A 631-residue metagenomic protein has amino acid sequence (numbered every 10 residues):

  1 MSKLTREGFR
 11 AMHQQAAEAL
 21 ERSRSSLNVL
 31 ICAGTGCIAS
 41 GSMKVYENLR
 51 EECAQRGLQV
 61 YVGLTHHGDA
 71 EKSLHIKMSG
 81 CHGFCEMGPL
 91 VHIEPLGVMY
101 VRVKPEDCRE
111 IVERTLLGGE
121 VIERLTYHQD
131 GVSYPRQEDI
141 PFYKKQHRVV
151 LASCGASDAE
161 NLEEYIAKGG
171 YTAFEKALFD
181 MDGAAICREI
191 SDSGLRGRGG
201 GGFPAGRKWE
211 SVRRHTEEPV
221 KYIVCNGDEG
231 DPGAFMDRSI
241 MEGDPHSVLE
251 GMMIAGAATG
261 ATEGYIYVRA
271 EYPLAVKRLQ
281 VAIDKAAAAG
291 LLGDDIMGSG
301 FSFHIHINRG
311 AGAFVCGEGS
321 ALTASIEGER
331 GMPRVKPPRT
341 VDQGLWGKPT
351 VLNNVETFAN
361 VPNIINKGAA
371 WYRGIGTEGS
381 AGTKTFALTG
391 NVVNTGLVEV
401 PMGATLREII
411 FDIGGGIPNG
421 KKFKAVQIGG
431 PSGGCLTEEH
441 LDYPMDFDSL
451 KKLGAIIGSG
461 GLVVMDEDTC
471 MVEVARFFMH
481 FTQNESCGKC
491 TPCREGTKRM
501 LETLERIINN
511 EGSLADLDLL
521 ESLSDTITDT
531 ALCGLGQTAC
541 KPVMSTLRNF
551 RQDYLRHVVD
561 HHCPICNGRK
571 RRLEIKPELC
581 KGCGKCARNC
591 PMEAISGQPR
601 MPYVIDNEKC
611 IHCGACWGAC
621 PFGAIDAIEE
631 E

Functional and structural regions predicted by a protein language model:
K3-L27, M43-I76, M87-P89, E94-Y127 (+12 more regions): Ferredoxin-type iron-sulfur electron-transfer modules in oxidoreductases and energy-metabolism complexes
A33-G41, E86, I190-V212, A255 (+4 more regions): Conserved phosphate/anionic-ligand binding catalytic regions in large, soluble enzymes, centered on
C53, G251-M253, M402-P418: Short amphipathic, charge-patterned alpha-helical segments
T126-D192, N353-G368: Flexible inter-domain linker/hinge segments
S157-T172, C225-D237, T340-L345, A387-V392 (+1 more regions): Gly-rich Lys/Arg/Thr-decorated short loops/hinges at beta-loop-alpha junctions or inter-strand turns that position
E175-P219, R373-G374, G379, A387 (+3 more regions): Accessory "access/gating" subregions that flank catalytic or transport cores
V276-M402, G414: Hydrophobic alpha-helical positions that pack around
S380-N394, V400, L406, C566-I611 (+1 more regions): C-terminal accessory/binding modules appended to enzymatic or scaffolding proteins
